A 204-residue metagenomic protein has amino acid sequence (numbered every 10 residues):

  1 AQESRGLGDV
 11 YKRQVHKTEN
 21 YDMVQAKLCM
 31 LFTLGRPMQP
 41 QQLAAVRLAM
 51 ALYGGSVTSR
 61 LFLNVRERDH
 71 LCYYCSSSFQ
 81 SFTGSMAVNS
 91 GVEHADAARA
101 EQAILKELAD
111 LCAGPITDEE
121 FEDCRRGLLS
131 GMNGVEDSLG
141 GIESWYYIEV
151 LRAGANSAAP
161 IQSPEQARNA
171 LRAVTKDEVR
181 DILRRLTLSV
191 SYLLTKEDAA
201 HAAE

Functional and structural regions predicted by a protein language model:
A1-Y11: Single conserved hydrophobic/aromatic residue that forms the stacking wall/gate of nucleotide- or nucleobase-binding
Y21-V24, S78-G84, P160-I161: Short, flexible turn/loop "capping" segments at secondary-structure junctions
C29-L34, Y53-H94: A structural supersecondary motif
M30, R47-A49, V65, I104 (+2 more regions): Buried hydrophobic packing residues in well-ordered domains
G35-M38, L43-G55: A conserved active-site cap/scaffold subdomain adjacent to cofactor or substrate pockets
P40, D96-A100, H201-A202: Short, conserved charged micro-motifs
S76-E136: M16/insulysin-pitrilysin zinc metalloprotease superfamily fold
E122-E204: C-terminal regions of mature proteins
